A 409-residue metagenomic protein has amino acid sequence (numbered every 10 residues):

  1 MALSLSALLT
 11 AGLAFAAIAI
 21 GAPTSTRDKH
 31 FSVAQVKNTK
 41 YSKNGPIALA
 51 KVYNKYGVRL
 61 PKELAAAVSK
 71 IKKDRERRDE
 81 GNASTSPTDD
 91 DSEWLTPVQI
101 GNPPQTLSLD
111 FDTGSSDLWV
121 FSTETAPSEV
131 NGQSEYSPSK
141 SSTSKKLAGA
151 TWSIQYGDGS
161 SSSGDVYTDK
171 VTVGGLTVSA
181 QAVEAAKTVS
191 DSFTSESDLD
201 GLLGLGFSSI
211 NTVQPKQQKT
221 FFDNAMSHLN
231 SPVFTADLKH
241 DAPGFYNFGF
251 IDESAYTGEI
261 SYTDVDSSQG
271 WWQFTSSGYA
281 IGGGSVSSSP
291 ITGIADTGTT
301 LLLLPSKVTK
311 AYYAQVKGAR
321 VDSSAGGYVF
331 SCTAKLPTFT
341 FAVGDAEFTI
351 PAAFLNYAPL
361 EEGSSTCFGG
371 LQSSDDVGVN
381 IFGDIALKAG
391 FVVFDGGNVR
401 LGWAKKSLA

Functional and structural regions predicted by a protein language model:
A2-L107, Y262-T263: Disordered propeptide/prodomain
I20-A50, N54-V58, V189, T338-A409: Aspartic protease catalytic domain
N82, T88-Q181, A185-V189, L336 (+1 more regions): Signature of the N-terminal lobe/flap region of pepsin-like aspartyl proteases
W94-K140, V171, L202-G206, F248 (+2 more regions): Aspartyl protease active-site motif detector
E124-P127, S209, D241, E253-S254 (+2 more regions): Acidic glycine-/aspartate-rich tracts in secreted/extracellular proteins
S190-G204: Surface-exposed loop and adjacent secondary-structure segments within mature catalytic domains
F207, N230-P243, G249-I251: Extended, H/D-rich, highly charged conserved domains that either
P243-P290: Flexible, small-/acidic-enriched active-site or ligand-binding loops
